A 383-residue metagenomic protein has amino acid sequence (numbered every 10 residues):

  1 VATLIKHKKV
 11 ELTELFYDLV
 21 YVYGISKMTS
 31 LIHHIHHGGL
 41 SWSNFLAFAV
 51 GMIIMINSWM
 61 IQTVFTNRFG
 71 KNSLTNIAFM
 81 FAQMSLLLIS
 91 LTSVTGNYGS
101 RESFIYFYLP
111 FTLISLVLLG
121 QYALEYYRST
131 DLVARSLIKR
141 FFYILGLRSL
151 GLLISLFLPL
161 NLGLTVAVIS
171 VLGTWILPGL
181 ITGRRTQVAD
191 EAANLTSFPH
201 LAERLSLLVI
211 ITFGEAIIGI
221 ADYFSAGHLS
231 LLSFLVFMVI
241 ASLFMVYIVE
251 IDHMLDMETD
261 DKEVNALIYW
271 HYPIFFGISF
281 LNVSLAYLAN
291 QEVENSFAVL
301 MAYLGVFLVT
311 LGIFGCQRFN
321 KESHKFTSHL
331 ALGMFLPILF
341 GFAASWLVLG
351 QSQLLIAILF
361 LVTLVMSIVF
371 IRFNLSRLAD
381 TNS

Functional and structural regions predicted by a protein language model:
A2-E11, V20-Y23, F48-T63, F69 (+5 more regions): Predominantly late transmembrane helices and immediately cytosolic-facing juxtamembrane segments
L12-H33: Signature of the first transmembrane helix
S26, S30, G39-L40, I89 (+1 more regions): N-terminal pre-first-transmembrane soluble regions of secretory-pathway and organelle membrane proteins
T29-S43, V64-N67, F224-G227, W346-G350: Short, hydrophobic transmembrane alpha-helix segments
F342-Q351, L355, F360: Fungal-biased detection of long, low-complexity, Ser/Thr- and Lys/Arg-rich intrinsically disordered regions
